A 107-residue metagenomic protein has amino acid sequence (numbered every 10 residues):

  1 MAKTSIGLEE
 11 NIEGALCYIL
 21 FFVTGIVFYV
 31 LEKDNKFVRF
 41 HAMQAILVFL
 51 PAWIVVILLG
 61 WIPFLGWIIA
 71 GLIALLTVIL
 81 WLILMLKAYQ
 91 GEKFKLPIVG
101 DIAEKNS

Functional and structural regions predicted by a protein language model:
M1-E10, G100-S107: Low-complexity, intrinsically disordered extramembrane tails and loops of integral membrane proteins
A2-G7, V30-F40, W61: Short juxtamembrane and helix-loop transition motifs at transmembrane-helix boundaries in membrane proteins
T4-G7, I73, Q90: A general boundary/transition motif marking the beginning of the first structured unit of a protein
E10-E13, L96: Alpha-helical membrane and juxtamembrane elements of multi-pass inner-membrane transport and channel proteins
E13-L31, Q44-L84: Hydrophobic alpha-helical transmembrane segments in multi-pass membrane proteins
D34-P51, Q90-L96: Amphipathic, cytosolic membrane-interfacial segments at TM-TM junctions
L82-A103: C-terminal structural segments of small proteins and small subunits
